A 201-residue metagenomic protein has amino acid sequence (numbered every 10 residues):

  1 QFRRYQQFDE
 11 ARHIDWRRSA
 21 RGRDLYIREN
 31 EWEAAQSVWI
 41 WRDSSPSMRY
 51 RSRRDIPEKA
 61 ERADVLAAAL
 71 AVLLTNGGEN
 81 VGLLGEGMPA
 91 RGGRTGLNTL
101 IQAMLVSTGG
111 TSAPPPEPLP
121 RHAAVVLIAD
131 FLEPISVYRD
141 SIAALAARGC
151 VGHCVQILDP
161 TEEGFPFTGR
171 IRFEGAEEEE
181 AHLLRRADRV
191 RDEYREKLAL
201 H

Functional and structural regions predicted by a protein language model:
Q1-R23, I27-H201: Exposed, interaction-prone extracellular/peripheral surfaces
